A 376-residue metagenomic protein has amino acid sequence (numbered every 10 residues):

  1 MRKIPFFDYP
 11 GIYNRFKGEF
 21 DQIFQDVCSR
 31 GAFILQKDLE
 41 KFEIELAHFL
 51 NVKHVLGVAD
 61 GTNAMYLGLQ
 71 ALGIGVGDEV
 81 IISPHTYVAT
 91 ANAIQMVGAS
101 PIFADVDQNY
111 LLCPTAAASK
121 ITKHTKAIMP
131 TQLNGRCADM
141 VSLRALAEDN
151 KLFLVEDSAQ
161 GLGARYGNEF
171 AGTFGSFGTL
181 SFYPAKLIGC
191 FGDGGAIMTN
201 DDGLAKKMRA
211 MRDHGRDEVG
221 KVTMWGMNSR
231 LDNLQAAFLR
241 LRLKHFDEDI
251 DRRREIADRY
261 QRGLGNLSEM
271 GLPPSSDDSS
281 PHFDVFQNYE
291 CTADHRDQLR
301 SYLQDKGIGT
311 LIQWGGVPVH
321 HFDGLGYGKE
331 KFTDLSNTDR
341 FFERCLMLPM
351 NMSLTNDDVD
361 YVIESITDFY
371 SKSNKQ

Functional and structural regions predicted by a protein language model:
M1-A32, K37, P349: N-terminal "arm"/small-domain region of PLP-dependent enzymes with the aminotransferase-like
P10, K37-I44, F49-K53, A127-T131 (+3 more regions): PLP-dependent aminotransferase class I/II
A32-E79, A93-V97, F103, E169: Phosphate-binding glycine-rich loop
L56, I81, I102, L154-V155 (+4 more regions): Structural detector of well-ordered beta-strand residues that form the stable sheet scaffold of enzyme domains
Q70-S158, R165: PLP-dependent aminotransferase-like
L111-K120, N168-G178, D360-Y361, I366-D368: A short alpha/beta connector and helix-capping loop motif
E156-F191, K206, E218-T223: Conserved active-site segment immediately N-terminal to the catalytic lysine that forms the internal aldimine
L180-S181, G195-N200, R240: Short beta-strand-to-turn element immediately C-terminal to the catalytic PLP-Schiff-base lysine in fold type I
